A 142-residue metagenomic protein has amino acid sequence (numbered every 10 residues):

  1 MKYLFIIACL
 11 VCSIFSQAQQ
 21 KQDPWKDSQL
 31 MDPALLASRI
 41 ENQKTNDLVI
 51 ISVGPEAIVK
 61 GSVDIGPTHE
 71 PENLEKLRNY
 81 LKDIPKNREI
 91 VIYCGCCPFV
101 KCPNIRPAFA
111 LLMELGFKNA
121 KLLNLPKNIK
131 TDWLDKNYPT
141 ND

Functional and structural regions predicted by a protein language model:
L4, S16-L30, A57-D142: Rhodanese-like catalytic fold shared by cysteine-dependent sulfurtransferases and DSP/PTP-type phosphatases
I7-I58: Flexible, polar/low-complexity N-terminal or interdomain linker segments that lie immediately upstream of folded
